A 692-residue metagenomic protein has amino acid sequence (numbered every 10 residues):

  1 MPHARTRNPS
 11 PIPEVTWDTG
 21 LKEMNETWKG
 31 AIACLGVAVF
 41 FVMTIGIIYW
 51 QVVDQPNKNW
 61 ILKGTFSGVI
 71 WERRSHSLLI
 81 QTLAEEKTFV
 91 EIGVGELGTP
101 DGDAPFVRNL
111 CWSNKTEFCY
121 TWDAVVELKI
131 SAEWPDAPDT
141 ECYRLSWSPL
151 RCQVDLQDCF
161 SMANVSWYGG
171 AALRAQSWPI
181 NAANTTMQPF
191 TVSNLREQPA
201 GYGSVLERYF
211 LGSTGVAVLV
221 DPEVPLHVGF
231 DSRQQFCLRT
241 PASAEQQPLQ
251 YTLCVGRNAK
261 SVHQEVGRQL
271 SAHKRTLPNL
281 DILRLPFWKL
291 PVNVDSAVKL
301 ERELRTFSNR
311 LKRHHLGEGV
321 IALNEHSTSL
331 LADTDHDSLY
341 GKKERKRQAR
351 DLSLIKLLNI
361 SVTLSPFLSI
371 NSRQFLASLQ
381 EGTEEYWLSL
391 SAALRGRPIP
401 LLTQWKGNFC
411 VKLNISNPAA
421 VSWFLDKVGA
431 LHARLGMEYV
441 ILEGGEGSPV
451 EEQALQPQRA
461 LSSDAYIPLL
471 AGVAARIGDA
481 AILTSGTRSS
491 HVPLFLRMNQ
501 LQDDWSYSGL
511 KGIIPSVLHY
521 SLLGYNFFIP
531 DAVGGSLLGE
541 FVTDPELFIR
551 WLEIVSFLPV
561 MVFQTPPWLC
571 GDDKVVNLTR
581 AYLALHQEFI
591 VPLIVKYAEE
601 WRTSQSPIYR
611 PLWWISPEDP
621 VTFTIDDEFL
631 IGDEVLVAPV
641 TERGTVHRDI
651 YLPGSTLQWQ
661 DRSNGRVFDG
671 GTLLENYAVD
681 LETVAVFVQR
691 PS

Functional and structural regions predicted by a protein language model:
M1-W28: Short, low-complexity, Lys/Arg-enriched N-terminal segments of secretory-pathway carbohydrate enzymes
D18-K29, P457, G509, E618: Juxtamembrane membrane-interface segments at transmembrane-helix boundaries in membrane proteins
I32-Y49: Hydrophobic membrane-insertion alpha-helices, especially the h-region of bacterial N-terminal signal peptides
V52-I282, P291, A297, S308-R310 (+1 more regions): Catalytic and substrate-binding clefts that recognize carbohydrates or anionic sugar/phosphate headgroups
R74-L79, G93, V473-A481, G486-Q500 (+4 more regions): Catalytic core of carbohydrate-active enzymes
V218-D221, H227-F230, V262, L331 (+5 more regions): Short helix/loop capping segments that flank catalytic or ligand/cofactor-binding pockets
H315-L583, I615-P617: Aromatic- and carboxylate-enriched substrate-binding clefts and catalytic-loop regions of carbohydrate-active enzymes
